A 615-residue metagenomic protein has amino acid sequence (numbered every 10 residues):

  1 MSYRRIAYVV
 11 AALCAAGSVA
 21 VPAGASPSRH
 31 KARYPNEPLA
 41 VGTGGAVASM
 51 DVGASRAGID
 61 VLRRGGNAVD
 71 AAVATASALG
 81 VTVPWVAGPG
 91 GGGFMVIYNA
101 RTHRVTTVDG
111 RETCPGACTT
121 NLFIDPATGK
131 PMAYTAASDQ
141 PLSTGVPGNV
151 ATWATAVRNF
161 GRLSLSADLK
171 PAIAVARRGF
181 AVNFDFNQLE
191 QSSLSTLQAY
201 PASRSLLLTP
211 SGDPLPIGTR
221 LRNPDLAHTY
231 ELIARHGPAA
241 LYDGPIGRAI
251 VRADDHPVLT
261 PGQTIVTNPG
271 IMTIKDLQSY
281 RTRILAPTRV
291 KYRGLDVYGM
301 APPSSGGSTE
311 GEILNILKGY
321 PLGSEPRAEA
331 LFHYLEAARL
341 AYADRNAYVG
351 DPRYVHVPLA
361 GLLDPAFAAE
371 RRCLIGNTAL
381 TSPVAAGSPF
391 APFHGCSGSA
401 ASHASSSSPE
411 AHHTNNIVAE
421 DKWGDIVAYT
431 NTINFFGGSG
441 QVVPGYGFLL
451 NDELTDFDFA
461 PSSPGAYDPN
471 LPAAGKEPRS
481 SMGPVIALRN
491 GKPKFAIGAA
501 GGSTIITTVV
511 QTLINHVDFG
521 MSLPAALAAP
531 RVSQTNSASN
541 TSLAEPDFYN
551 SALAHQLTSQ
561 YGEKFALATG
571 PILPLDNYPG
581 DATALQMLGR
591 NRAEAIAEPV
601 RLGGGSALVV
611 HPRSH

Functional and structural regions predicted by a protein language model:
S2-A25, W153: Secretory targeting and sorting signals
S26-R56, D60, A68-D243, R248-V297 (+2 more regions): Noncatalytic scaffold domains of N-terminal-nucleophile
V61-L62, A151-N159, R235-D243, R248 (+2 more regions): Alpha-helical support elements that line or immediately flank enzyme active sites and cofactor-binding pockets
V81-T107, T260-T273, D425-F495, F519 (+1 more regions): Active-site rim segments in enzyme catalytic domains, especially the processed small/beta chain of N-terminal
G88, G92-N99, N415-A419, P484-I486 (+2 more regions): Short beta-strand scaffold segments in enzyme catalytic cores
G270, L322-T432, G445-Y446, E563 (+1 more regions): Internal maturation/activation junctions in enzymes
R283-I284, A411-T414, S480-M482: Short, small/polar residue-rich loop motifs at catalytic or cofactor-binding pockets
W423, G475-E477, V509, D518-N577: Extended C-terminal subregions enriched in glycine
